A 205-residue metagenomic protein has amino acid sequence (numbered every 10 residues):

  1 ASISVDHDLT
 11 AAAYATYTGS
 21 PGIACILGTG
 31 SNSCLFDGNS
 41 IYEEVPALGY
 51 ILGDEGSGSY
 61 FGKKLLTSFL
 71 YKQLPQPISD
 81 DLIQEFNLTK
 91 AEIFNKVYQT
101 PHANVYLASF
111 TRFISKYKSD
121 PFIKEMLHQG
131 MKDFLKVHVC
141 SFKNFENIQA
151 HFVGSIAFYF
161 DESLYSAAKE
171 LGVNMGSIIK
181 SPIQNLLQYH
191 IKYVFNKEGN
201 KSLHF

Functional and structural regions predicted by a protein language model:
A1-P77: Phosphate-binding/catalytic loop of phosphoryl-transfer enzymes
T16-I23, L66-F205: ATP-binding/phosphotransfer module of carbohydrate and carboxylate kinases, centering on a glycine-rich
